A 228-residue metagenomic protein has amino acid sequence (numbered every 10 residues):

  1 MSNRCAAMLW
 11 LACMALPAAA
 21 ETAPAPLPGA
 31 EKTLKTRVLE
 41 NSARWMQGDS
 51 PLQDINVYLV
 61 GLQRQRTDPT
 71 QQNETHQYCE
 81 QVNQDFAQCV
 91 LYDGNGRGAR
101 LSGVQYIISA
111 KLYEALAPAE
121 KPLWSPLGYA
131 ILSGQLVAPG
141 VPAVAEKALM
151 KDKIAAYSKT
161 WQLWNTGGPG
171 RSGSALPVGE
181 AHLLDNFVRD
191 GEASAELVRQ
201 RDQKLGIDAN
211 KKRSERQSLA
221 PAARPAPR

Functional and structural regions predicted by a protein language model:
M1-A7: Bacterial N-terminal signal peptides that target proteins for export
C5, E21-F86, A156-R228: N-terminal domain-onset segments
A7-P17: Bacterial N-terminal signal peptides
W10-L11, L132, A138, L183 (+2 more regions): Intrinsically disordered, low-complexity, compositionally biased regions/tails
P17-A18, Q88: A generic alpha-helix preference that emphasizes hydrophobic side chains
N95-P177: An exposed acidic His-Trp-rich patch
